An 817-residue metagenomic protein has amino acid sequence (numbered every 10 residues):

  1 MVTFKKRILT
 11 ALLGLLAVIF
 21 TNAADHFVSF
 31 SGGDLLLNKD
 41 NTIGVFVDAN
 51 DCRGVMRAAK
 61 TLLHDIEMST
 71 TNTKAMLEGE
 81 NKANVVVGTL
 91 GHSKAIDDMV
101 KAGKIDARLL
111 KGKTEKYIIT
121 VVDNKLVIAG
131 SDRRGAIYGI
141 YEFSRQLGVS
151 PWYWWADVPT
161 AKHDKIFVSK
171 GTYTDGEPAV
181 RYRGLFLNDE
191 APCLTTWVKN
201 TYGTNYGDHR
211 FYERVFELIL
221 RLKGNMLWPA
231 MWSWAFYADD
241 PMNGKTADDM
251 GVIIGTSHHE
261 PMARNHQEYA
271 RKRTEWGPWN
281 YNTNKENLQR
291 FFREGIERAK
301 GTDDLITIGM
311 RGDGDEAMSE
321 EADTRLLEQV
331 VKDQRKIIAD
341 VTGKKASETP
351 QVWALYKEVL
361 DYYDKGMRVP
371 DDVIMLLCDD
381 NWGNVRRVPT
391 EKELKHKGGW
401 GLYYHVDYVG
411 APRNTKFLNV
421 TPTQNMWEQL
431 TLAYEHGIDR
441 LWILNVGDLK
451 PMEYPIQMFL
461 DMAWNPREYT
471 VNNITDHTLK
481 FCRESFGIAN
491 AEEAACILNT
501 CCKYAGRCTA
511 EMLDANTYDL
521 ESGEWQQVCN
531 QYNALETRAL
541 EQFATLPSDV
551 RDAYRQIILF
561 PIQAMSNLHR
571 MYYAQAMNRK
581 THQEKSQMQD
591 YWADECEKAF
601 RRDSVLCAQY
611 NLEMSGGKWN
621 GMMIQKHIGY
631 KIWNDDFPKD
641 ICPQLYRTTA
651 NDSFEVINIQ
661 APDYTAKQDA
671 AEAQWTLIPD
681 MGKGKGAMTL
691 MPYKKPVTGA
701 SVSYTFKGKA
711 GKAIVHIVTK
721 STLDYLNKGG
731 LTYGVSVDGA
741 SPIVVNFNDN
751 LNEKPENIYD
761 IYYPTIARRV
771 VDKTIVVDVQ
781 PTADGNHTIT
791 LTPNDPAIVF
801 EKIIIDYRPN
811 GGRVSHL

Functional and structural regions predicted by a protein language model:
T10-I19: Bacterial N-terminal signal peptides
A24-E177: Contiguous, structured surface segment used for ligand recognition
V127-G130, A191-D208, N225-W234, K272-N287 (+2 more regions): The substrate-binding groove and active-site-proximal loops of carbohydrate-active enzymes, especially glycoside
W152-N205, R210-A230, G398-G401, V656-N658: An acidic-aromatic substrate-binding cleft motif
I166, M231-W232, A238-D249, W276-K397 (+3 more regions): Gly/Pro-rich turn-and-neighbor structural signature
L220, N225-W228, W234, L377-G383 (+1 more regions): Structured mid-domain segments that build the active-site/substrate or prosthetic-cofactor binding neighborhood
I474-K709, I714-H716: Catalytic domains of carbohydrate-active enzymes that cleave complex glycans
G629-L817: Extracytoplasmic
